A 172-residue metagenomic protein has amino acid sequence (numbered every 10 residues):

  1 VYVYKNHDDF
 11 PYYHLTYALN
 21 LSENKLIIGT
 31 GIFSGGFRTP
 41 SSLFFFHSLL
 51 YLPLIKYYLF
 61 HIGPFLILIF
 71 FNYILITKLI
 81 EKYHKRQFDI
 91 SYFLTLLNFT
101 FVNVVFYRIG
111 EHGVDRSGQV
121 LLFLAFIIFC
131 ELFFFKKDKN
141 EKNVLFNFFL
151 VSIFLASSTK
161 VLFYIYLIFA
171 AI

Functional and structural regions predicted by a protein language model:
Y2-I90, I109-E111: Active-site lumenal/periplasmic loops and adjacent helix-entry segments of GT-C-fold, multi-pass membrane
H14, L19, V114-F123, T159 (+1 more regions): Hydrophobic/aromatic-rich transmembrane helices and adjacent perimembrane loops
H47, Y73-T77, L122-F135, S152-I153 (+1 more regions): Hydrophobic transmembrane alpha-helices
P53, F101, I109, G113 (+1 more regions): Transmembrane helix irregularities
G63, I67, V104-E131: Multi-pass, polyprenyl lipid-linked donor-dependent membrane glycosyltransferases
K78-R86, F129-N147, I172: Membrane-interface junctions at the ends of membrane-embedded or membrane-associated helices
Y92-V104: Transmembrane and membrane-interface helices of multi-pass, inner-membrane envelope-modifying transferases
V144-V161, L167-I172: Membrane-interface alpha helices of multi-pass inner-membrane proteins
